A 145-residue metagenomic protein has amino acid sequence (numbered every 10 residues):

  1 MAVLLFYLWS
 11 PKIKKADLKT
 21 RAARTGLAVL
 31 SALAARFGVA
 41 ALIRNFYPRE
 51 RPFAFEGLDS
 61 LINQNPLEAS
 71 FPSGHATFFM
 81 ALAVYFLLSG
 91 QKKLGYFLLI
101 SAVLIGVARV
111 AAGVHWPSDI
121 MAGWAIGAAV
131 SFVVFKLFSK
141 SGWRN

Functional and structural regions predicted by a protein language model:
M1-A40, R44, I100, P117-N145: Terminal transmembrane helix and immediately flanking juxtamembrane interfaces of multi-pass membrane proteins
K19-S89, A102: Membrane-interface loops
I62-N145: Membrane-embedded catalytic cores of phosphoryl/pyrophosphoryl-handling enzymes
